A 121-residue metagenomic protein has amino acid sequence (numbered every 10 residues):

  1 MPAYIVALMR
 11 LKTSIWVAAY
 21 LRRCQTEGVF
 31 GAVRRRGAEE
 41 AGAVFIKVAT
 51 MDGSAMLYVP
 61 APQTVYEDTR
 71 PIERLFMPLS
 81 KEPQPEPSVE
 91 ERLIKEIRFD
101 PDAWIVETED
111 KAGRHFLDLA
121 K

Functional and structural regions predicted by a protein language model:
M1-V6: N-terminal amphipathic/basic-hydrophobic helices that include classical n-h-c signal peptides and signal-anchor
M9-G28, R36, A61-V65, E107 (+2 more regions): Long, contiguous binding/interaction regions
L21-R22, V33-R36, L93-I97: A generic local secondary-structure boundary/capping motif
T26-G31, E90: Short Pro/Gly-enriched beta-strand edge/turn motifs at strand-loop
E27, E40-G42, F99-D102: Short, basic and Ser/Thr-rich N-terminal targeting/leader segments
F30-Q63: Short, well-structured hydrophobic secondary-structure segments
A61, D68-K121: Helix-rich interaction surfaces within compact, conserved domain-sized segments that mediate assembly or partner
